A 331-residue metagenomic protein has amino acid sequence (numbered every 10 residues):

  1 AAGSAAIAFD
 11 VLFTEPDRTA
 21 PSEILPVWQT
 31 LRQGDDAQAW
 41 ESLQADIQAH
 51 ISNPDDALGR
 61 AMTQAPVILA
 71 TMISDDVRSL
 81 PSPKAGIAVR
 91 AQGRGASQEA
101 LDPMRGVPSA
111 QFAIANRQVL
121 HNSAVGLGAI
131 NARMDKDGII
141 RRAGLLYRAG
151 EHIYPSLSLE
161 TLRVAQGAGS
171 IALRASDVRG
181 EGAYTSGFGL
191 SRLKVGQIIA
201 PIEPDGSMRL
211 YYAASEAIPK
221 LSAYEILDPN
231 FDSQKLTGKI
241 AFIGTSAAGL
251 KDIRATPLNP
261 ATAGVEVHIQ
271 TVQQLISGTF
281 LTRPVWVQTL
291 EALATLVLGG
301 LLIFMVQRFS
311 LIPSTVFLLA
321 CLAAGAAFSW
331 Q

Functional and structural regions predicted by a protein language model:
A1-I198, E203, S233-F317, C321: Non-transmembrane functional regions of envelope-associated proteins
F112-A115, S215, A223-E225: Short Pro/Gly-enriched beta-strand edge/turn motifs at strand-loop
G189-S191, M208, Y224: Phosphate-rich ligand and nucleic-acid binding surfaces
A200-L221: Active-site Gly/Thr loop motif
Y224-S233: Surface-exposed ligand/attachment interfaces on beta-rich extracellular proteins
A320-Q331: Aromatic-anchored segments of alpha-helical transmembrane domains
